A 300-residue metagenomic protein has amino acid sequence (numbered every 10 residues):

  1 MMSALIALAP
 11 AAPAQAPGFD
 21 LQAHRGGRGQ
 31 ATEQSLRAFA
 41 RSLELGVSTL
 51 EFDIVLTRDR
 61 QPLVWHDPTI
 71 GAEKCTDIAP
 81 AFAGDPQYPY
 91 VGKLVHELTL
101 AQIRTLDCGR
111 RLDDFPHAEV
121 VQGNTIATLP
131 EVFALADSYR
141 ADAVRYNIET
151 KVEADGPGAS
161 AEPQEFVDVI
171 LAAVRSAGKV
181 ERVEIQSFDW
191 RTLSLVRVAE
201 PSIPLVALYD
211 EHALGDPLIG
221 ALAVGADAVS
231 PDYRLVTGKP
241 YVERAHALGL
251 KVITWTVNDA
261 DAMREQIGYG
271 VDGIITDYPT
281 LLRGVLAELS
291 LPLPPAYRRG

Functional and structural regions predicted by a protein language model:
M1-A7: Bacterial N-terminal signal peptides
A7-G300: Phosphate-group recognition and catalysis centered on beta-loop-alpha active-site segments
